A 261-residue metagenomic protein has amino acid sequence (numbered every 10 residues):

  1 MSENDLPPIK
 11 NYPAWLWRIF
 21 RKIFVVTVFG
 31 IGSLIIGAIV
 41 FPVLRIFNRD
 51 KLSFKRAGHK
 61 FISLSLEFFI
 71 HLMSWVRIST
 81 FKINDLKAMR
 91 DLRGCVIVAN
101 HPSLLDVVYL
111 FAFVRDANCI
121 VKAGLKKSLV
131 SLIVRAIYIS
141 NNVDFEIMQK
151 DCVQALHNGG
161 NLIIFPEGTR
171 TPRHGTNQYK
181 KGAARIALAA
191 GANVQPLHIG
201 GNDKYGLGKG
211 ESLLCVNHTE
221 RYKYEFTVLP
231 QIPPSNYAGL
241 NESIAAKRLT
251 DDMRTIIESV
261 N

Functional and structural regions predicted by a protein language model:
M1-P13, W75-V76, N84, E220-Y222 (+2 more regions): Soluble, non-transmembrane catalytic domains of enzymes that act on hydrophobic metabolites at membranes
P7-K82, L132: A transmembrane-helix-recognition feature enriched in membrane-embedded lipid enzymes and envelope glyco-/phospholipid
F41-S65, V76, M89-D144: Catalytic core of membrane glycerolipid acyltransferases/transacylases, capturing the structured, soluble-facing
V76-N84, D144-E146, L207-E211: Short gly/ser/thr-rich secondary-structure transition/capping motifs
K87-R90, D151-H157: Short amphipathic alpha-helix with an adjacent loop that forms part of the alpha/beta core around
G94-V96, G159-F165: Residue-level preference for the first positions of well-ordered beta-strands
K127-L132, N161, H174-L240: A cross-family acyltransferase "interaction/gating" segment
R170-T171: Short active-site segment of divalent metal-dependent hydrolases/proteases that encodes the spacing between
